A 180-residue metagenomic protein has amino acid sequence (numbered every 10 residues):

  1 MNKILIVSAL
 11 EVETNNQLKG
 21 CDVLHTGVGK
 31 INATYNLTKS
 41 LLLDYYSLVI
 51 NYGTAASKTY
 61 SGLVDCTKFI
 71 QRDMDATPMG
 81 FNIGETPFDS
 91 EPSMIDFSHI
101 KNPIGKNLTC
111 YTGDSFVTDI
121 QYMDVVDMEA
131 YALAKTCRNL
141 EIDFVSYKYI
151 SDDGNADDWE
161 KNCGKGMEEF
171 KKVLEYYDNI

Functional and structural regions predicted by a protein language model:
M1-L5: Extreme N-terminal starter segment of soluble prokaryotic enzymes
E11-I180: Glycine-rich phosphate- or other oxyanion-binding loops that anchor nucleotides, phosphorylated ligands
